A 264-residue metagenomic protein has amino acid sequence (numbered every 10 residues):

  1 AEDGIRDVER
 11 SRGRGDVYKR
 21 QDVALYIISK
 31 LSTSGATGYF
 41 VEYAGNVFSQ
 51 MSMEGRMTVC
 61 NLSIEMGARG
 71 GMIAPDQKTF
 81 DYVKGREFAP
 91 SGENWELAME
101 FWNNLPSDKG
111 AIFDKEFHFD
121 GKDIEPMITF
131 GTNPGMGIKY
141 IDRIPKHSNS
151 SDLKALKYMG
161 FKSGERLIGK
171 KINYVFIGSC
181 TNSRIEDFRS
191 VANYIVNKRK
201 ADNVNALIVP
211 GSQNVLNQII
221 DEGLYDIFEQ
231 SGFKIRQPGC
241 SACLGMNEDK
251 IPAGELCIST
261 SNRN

Functional and structural regions predicted by a protein language model:
A1-R14, Y18: Single conserved hydrophobic/aromatic residue that forms the stacking wall/gate of nucleotide- or nucleobase-binding
R6, G55-P75, V175-E186, L244-G245 (+2 more regions): Conserved phosphate/anionic-ligand binding catalytic regions in large, soluble enzymes, centered on
R6, S32-A36, S52, M57 (+6 more regions): Solvent-exposed alpha-helices and their adjacent loops that cap or buttress functional pockets in soluble metabolic
S11-D16, V47, S63, P210-V215 (+2 more regions): Acidic, glycine-rich active-site loops and adjacent beta-strand->loop/helix elements that engage anionic groups
S11-R12, R20-F88: Internal alpha/beta core interface subdomains
D16-S29, T33, S183-D187, Y194-A201: Glycine- and Gly-Pro-enriched alpha-helical subdomains that act as flexible, kink-prone "lid/hinge" or packing modules
M66-D202, I208-Q237: Accessory "access/gating" subregions that flank catalytic or transport cores
Q218-N264: Thiamine diphosphate
